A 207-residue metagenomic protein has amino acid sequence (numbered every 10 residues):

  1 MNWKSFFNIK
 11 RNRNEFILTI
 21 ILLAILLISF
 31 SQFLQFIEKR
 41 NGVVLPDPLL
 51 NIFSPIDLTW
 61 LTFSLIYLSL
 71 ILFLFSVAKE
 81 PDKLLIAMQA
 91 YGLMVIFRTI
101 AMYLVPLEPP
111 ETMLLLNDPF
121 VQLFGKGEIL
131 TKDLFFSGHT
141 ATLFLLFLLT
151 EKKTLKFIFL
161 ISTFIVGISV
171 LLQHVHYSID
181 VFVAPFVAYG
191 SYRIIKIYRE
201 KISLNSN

Functional and structural regions predicted by a protein language model:
M1-S69, L107: N-terminal transmembrane-helix/juxtamembrane module of multi-pass inner/ER membrane proteins
N14-L22, L85-L93, I158-I161, I179: Alpha-helical transmembrane segments of integral membrane proteins
L22-F30, L34, F97-M102, V187-Y192: Alpha-helical transmembrane segments of multipass membrane proteins
L27-S29, V95-A101, T163-H174: Aromatic-anchored segments of alpha-helical transmembrane domains
I37-L49, A78-K156, T163, I202-S206: Membrane-interface loops
L65, A141, S178, F182: Active-site His/Glu-centered metal-binding helix of metallohydrolases
L70-F75, T140-F159, P185-I195: Membrane-interfacial alpha-helical segments at the cytosolic side of multi-pass membrane proteins
P109, D133-F135, I165-S191: Interfacial helix-loop-helix junctions of multi-pass membrane proteins
